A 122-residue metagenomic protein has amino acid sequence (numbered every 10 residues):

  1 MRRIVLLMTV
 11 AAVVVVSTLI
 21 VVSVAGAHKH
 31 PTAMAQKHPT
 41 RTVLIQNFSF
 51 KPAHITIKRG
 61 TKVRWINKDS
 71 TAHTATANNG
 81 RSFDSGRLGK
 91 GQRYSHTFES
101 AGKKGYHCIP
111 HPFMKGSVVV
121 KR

Functional and structural regions predicted by a protein language model:
R2-R122: Extracytoplasmic copper-binding redox domains, predominantly the cupredoxin/blue-copper superfamily
